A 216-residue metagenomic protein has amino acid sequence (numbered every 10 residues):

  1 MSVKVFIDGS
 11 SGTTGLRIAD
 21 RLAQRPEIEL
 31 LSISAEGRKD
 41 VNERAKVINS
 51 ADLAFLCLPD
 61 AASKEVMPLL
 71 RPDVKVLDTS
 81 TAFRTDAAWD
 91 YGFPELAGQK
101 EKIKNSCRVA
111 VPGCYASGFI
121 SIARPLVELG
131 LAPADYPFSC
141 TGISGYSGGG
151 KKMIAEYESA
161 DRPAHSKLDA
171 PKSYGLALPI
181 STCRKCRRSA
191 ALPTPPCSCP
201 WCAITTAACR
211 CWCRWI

Functional and structural regions predicted by a protein language model:
M1-Y174: N-terminal Rossmann-like NAD(P) cofactor-binding subdomain of oxidoreductases, focused on the glycine-rich
K151-I216: Charged docking surfaces used in two-component/phosphorelay signaling
